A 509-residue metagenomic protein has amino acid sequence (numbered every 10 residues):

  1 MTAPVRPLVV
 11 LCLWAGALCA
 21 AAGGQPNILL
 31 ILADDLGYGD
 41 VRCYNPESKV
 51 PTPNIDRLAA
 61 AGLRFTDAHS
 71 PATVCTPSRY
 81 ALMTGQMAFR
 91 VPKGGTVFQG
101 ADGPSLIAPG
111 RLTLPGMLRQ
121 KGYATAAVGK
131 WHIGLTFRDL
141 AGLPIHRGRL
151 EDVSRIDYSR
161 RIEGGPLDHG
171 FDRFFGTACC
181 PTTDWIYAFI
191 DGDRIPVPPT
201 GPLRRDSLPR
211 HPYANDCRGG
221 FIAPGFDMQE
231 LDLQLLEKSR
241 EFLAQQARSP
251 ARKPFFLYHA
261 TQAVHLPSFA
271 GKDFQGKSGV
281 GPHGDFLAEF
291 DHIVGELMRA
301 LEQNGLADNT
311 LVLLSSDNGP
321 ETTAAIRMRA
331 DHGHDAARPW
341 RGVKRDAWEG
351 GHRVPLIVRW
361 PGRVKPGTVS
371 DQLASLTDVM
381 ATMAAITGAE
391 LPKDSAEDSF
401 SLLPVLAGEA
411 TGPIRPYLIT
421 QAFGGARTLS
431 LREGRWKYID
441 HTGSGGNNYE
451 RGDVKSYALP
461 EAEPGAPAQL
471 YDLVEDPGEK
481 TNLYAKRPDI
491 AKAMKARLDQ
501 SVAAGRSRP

Functional and structural regions predicted by a protein language model:
M1-V5: N-terminal secretory signal peptides that target proteins for export/translocation
P7-A17: Bacterial N-terminal signal peptides
A20-Q469, P477-P509: Formylglycine-dependent sulfatase
